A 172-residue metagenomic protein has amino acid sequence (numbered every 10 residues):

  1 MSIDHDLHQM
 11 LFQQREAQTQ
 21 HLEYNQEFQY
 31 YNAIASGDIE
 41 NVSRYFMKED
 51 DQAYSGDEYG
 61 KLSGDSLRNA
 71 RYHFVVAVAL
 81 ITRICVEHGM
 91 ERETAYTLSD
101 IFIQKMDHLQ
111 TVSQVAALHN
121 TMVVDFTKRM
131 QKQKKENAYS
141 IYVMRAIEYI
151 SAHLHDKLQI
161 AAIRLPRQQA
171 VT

Functional and structural regions predicted by a protein language model:
M1-R129: Hydrophobic, helix-rich cores of sensory/ligand-binding and other regulatory modules that couple small-molecule
Q18, D65, K134, S151-A152: Generic detector of short alpha-helix boundary/capping microenvironments and adjacent low-complexity segments
L98, A138-Y142, P166: Short, conserved alpha-helical segments within structured domains
Q110, M130-E136, I160: Short helix-to-loop capping/linker segments positioned immediately adjacent to catalytic or ligand/cofactor-binding
Q133, H153-T172: Basic/polar phosphate-binding segments, predominantly the helix-turn-helix DNA-binding elements of transcriptional
K135-L158: A short, Lys/Arg-enriched amphipathic alpha-helix from helix-turn-helix/homeodomain DNA-binding modules
